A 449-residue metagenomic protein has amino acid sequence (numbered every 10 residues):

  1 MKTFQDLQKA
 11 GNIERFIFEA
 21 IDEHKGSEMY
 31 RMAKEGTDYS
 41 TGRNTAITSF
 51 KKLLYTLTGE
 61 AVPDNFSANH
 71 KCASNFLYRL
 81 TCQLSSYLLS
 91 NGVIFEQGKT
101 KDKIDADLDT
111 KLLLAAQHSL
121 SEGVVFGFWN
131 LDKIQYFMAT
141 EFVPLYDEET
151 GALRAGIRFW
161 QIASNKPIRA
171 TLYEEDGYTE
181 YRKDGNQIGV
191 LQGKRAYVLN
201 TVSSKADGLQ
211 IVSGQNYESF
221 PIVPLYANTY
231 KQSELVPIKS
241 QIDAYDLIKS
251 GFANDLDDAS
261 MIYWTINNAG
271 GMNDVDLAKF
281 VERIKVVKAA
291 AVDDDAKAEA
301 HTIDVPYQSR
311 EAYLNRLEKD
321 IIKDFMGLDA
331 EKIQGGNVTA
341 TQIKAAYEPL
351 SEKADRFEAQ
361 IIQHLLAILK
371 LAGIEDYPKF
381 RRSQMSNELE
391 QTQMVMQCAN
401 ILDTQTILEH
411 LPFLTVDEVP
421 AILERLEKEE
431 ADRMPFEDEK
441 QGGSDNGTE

Functional and structural regions predicted by a protein language model:
M1, K9, I13, K25 (+8 more regions): Alpha-helical structural motif
M1-I134, E449: Extended, helix-rich architectural segments
L80, G92, D295-D304, K428-E430: Short glycine/proline-rich turn/loop motifs
Y87, N91, K111, S119-F126 (+11 more regions): Short secondary-structure junctions and interdomain/linker hinges
D102-D109, Q117, Q232-I242, D246 (+3 more regions): Generic detection of long, well-ordered alpha-helical segments
L120-S121, F126-L225: Extended, regular secondary-structure scaffolds
V202-V338, A345: Extended, charged amphipathic alpha-helical segments
L277-R283, V287-A291, V305-E449: C-terminal helix-loop subdomains that flank or include functional centers
